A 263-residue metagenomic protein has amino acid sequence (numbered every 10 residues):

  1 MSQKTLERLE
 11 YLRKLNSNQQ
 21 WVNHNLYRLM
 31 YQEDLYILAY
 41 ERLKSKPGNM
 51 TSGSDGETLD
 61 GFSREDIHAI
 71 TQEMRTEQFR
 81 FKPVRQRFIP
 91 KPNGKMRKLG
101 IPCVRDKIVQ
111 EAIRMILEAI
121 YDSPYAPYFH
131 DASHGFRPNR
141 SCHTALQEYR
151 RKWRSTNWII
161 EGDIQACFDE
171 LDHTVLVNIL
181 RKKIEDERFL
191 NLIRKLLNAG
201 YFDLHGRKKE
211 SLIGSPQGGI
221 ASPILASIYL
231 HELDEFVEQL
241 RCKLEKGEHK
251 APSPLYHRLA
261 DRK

Functional and structural regions predicted by a protein language model:
M1-K263: Non-catalytic terminal/accessory segments
